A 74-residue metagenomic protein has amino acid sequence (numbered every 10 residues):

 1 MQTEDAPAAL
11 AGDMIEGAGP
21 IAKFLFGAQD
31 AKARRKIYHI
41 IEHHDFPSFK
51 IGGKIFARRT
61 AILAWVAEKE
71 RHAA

Functional and structural regions predicted by a protein language model:
Q2-K36: Polyanion-binding surface elements
E4, E16, E42, E68-E70: Glutamate identity and glutamate-enriched acidic tracts
A6, I21, F46, H72-A74: Catalytic cores of transferase enzymes with a strong primary signal for eukaryotic protein kinases
K23-F56: Major-groove DNA-recognition helix of helix-turn-helix-type DNA-binding domains
T60-A74: A short, Lys/Arg-enriched interface patch at domain edges and termini
